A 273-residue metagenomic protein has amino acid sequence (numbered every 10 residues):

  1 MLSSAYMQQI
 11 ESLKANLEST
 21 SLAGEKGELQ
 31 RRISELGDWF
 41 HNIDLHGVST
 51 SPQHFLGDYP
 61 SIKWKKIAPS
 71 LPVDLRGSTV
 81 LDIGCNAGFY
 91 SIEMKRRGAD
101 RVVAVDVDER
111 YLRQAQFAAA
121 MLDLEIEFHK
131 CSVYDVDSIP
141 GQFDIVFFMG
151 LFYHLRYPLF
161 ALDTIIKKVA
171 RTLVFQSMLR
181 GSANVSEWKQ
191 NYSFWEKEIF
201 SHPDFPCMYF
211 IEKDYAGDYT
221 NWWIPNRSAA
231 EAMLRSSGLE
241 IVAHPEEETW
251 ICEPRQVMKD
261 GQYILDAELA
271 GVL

Functional and structural regions predicted by a protein language model:
L2-Q142, M149, N191-E198, R227 (+1 more regions): Conserved N-terminal segment of class I S-adenosyl-L-methionine
V133-V136, F143, F147-F148, F152 (+1 more regions): S-adenosyl-L-methionine-dependent methyltransferase catalytic module, highlighting the catalytic core
